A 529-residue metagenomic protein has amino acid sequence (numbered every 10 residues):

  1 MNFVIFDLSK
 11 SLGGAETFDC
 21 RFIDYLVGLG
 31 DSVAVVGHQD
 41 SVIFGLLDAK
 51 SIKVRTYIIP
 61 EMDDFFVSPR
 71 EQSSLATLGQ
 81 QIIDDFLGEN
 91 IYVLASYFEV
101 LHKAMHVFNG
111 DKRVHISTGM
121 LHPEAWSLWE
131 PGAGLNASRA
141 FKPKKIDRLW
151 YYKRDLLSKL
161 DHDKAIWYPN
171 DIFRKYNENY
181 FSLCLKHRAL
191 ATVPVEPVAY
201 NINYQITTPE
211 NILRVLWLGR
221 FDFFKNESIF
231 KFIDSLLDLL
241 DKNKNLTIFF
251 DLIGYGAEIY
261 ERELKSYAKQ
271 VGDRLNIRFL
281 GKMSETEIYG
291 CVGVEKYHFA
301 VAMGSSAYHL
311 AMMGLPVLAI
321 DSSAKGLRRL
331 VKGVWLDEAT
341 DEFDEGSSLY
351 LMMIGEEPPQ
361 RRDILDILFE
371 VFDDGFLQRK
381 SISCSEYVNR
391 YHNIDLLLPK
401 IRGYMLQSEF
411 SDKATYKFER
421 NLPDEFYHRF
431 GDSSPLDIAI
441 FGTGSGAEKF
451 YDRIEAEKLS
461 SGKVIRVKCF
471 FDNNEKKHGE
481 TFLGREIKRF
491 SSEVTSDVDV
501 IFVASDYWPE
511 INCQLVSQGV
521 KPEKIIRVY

Functional and structural regions predicted by a protein language model:
L8-L12, Y25-R70, G254-E263: N-terminal strand-loop element at the rim of the active site of nucleotide-sugar-dependent glycosyltransferases
G14, M352-D424: A charged, aromatic-enriched C-terminal amphipathic alpha-helix characteristic of glycosyltransferases across folds
R55, R262-M283: Nucleotide-activated donor-binding/catalytic signature segment of Leloir-type glycosyltransferases, i.e., the conserved
L94-L101, M120-L121: Short His-centered aromatic/hydrophobic patch
P143-A189: A short, active-site helix/loop in glycosyltransferases that binds the activated sugar's phosphate group
E196-I202, T208-E263: Conserved catalytic-core segment of nucleotide-activated headgroup transferases in glycan assembly
Y308-D373: Catalytic binding pocket for nucleotide-activated donors in carbohydrate/polymer assembly enzymes
T415-Y529: Hydrophobic, well-ordered beta-alpha structural blocks that scaffold small-molecule cofactor pockets
